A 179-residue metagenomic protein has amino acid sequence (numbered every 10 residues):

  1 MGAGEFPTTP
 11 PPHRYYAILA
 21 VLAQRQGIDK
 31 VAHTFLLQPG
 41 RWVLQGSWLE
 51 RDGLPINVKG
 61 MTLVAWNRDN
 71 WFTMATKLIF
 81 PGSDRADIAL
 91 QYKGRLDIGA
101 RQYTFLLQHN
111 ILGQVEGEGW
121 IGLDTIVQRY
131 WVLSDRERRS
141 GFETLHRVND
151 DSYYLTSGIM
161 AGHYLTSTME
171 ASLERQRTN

Functional and structural regions predicted by a protein language model:
G2-D87, L165-N179: Amphipathic/hydrophobic helical signal segments and adjacent flexible N-terminal regions that mediate secretion
P10-R14, I18-Q24, G40, R95-D97 (+7 more regions): Alpha-helical context
L44, L49-G141: Central antiparallel beta-sheet cores of small beta-barrel/beta-sandwich binding domains
W131-N179: Glycine-rich, aromatic-bearing surface loops/beta-hairpins
